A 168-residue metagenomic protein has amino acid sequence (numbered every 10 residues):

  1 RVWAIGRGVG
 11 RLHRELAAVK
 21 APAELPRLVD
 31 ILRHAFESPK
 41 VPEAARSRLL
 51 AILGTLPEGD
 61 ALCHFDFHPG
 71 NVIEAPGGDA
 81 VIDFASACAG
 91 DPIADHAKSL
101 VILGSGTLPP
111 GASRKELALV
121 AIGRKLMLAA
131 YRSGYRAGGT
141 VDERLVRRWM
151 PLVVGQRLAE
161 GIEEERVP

Functional and structural regions predicted by a protein language model:
R1-A4, K40: Activation segment of protein kinase catalytic domains, centered on the conserved DFG
W3-P26: Conserved ATP-binding subdomain of kinase catalytic cores across diverse folds
R14, K98-V101, Q156: Generic alpha-helical structural context detector
L16-V19, A23, L103-G106, G161: Phosphate/oxyanion-binding loops and surfaces in catalytic or ligand/nucleic-acid-binding neighborhoods
A18-F65, A75-P76, A80: An alpha-helical support segment within catalytic cores of ATP-dependent transferases
G70-E74: Hydrophobic residue at the +6 position relative to the catalytic HRD Asp in the kinase catalytic loop
G78-K125: Active-site Asp-x-Gly
G104, P110-P168: Helix-rich C-terminal or lid/interface subdomains of diverse kinases
